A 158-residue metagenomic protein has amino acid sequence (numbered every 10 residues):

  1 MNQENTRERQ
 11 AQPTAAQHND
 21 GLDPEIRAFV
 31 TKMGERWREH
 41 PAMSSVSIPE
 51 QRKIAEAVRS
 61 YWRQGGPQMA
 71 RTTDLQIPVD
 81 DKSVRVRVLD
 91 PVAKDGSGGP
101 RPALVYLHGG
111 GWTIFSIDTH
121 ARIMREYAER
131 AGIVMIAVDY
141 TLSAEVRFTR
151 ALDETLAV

Functional and structural regions predicted by a protein language model:
M1-V88: A glycine/proline-hinged amphipathic helix-loop "lid/cap" segment that gates access to hydrophobic ligand pockets
D81, G96-P100: Terminal-region recognition feature
G99-G110: Short beta-strand element of the alpha/beta-hydrolase
P100-R101, I114-T119: Conserved AMP-binding/adenylate-forming
S116-I117, I123, A131, I136-V158: Catalytic nucleophile-loop/oxyanion-hole region of alpha/beta-hydrolase and closely related hydrolase-like folds
